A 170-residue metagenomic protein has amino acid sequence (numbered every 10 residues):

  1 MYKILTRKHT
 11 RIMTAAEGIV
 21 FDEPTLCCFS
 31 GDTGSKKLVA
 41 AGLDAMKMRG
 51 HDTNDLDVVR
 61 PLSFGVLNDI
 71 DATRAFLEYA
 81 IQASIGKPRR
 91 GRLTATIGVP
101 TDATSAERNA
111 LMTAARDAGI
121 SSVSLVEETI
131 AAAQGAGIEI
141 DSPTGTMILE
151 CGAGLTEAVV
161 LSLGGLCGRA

Functional and structural regions predicted by a protein language model:
M1-K37, A41-C151, L161-A170: Nucleotide/phosphate-binding catalytic cleft detector across ATP-hydrolyzing and phosphate-transferring enzymes
E157-V159: Positively charged, low-complexity, intrinsically disordered RNA-binding extensions
